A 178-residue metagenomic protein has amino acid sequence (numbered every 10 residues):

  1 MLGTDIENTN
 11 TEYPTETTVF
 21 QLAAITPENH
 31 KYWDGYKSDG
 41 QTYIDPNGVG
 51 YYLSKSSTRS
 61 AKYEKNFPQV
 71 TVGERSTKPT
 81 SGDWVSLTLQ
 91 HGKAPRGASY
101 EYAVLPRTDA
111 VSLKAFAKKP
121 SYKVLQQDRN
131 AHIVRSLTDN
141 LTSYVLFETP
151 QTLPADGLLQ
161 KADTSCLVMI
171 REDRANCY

Functional and structural regions predicted by a protein language model:
M1-W33: Catalytic and substrate-binding regions of extracellular carbohydrate-active enzymes, especially polysaccharide lyases
G3, V85-K93, P120-Y122, T164-V168: Generic recognition of flexible, low-complexity loop/linker segments
D5-E7, F67, R135-L141: Secondary-structure transition/turn motif
N10-Y13, P79-S81, K93-G97, R171-R174: A structural signal for short secondary-structure junctions
H30, Y63-K65, L113-A115: Short conserved micro-motifs at the rims of enzyme active sites and ligand-binding pockets
W33-T88, P154: Trp/Gly-enriched beta-strand surface patches
P95-P106: Short Pro-Gly-centered flexible turn/kink motifs
L105-Y178: Non-catalytic terminal regions with compositionally biased, polar/charged low complexity
